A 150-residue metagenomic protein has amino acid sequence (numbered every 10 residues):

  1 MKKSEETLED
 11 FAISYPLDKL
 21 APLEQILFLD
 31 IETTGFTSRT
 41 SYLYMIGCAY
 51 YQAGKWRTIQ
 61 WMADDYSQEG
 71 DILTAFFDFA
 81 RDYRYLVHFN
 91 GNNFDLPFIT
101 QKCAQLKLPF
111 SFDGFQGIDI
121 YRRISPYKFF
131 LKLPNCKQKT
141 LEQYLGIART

Functional and structural regions predicted by a protein language model:
M1-L23: N-terminal accessory regions of nucleic-acid-interacting proteins
Q25-T34: Two-metal-ion RNase H-like nuclease active-site motif
L29, H88-G91: Short His-Asn-centered micro-motif
S41-Y44, A53, R57, N92-T150: Metal-dependent phosphoesterase core characteristic of DEDDh/y 3'-5' exonuclease domains
I46-C48: Short beta-strand scaffold segments in enzyme catalytic cores
R57-F77: Nucleic-acid-processing active sites and adjacent nucleic-acid-binding tracks, predominantly divalent metal-dependent
